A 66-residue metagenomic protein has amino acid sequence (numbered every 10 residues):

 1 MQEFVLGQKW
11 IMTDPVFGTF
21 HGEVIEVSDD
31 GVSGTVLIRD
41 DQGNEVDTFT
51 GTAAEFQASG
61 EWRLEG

Functional and structural regions predicted by a protein language model:
M1-P15: Short coil-to-beta transition motif at edge beta-strands of beta-rich domains
Q2-F4, S33, Q57: A general, composition-driven signal for non-globular sequence regions
G7, D30-S33, W62: A generic structural micro-environment signature that highlights single residues at secondary-structure boundaries
K9, H21-E23, R63-L64: A general secondary-structure boundary signal
M12, G34-V36, L64: Short hydrophobic/aromatic-rich beta-strand segments that constitute the beta-sheet cores of beta-sandwich/beta-barrel
V16-T50: Basic/aromatic-rich interaction segments and small domains that mediate binding to polyanionic partners
D41-G66: Intrinsically disordered, low-complexity, charged/polar segments
